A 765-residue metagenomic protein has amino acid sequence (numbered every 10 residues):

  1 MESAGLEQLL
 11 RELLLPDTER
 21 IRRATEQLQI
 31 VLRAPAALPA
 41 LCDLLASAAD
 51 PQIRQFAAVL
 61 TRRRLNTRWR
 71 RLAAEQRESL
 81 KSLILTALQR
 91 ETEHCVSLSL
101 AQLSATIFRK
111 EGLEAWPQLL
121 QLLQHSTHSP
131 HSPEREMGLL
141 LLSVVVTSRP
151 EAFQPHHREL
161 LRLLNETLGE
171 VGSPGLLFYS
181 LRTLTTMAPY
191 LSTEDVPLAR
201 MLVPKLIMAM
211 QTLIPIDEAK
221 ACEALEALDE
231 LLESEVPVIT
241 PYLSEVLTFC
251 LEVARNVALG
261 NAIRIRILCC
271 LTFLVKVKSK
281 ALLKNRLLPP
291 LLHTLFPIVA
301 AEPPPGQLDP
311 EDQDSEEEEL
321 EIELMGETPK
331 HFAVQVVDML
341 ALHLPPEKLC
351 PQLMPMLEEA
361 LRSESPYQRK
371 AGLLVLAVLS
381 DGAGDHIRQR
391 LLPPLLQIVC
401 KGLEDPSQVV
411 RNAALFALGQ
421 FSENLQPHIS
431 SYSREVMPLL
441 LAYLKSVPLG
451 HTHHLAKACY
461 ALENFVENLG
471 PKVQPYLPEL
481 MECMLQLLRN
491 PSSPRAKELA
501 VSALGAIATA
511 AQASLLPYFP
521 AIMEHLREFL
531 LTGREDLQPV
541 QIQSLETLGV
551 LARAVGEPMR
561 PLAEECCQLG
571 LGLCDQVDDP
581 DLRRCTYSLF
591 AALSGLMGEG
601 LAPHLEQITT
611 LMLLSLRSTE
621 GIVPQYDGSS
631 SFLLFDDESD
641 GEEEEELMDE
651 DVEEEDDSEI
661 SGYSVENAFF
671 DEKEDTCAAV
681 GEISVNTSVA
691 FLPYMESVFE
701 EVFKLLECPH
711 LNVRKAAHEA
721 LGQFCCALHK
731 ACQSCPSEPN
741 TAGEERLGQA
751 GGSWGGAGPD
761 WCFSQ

Functional and structural regions predicted by a protein language model:
M1-Q765: Karyopherin-beta/Importin-beta family HEAT-repeat alpha-solenoid scaffold
